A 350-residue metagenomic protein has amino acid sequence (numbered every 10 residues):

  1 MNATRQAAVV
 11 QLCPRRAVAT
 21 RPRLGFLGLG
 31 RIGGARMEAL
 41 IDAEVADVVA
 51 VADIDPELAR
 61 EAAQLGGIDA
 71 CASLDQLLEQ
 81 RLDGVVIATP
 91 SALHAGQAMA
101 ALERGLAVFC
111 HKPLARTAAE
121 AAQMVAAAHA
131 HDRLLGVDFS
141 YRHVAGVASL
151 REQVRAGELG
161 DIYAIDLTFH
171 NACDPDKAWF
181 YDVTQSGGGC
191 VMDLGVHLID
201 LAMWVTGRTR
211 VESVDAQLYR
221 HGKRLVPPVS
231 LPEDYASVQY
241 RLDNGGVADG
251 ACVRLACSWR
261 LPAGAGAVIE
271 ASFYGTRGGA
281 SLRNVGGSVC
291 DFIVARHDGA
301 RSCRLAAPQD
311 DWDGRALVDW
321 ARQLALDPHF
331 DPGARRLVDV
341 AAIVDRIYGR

Functional and structural regions predicted by a protein language model:
M1-V18, Q76, G84-V86, R133-L134 (+2 more regions): C-terminal helix-rich "cap/oligomerization" subdomain common to oxidoreductases
N2-L65: N-terminal Rossmann-like dinucleotide-binding module
R5-V9, D200-G287, L317-P328: Contiguous beta-strand/loop segments that form the cofactor/metal-binding neighborhood of enzyme cores
R36, G66-A127: Beta-loop-alpha module in the N-terminal Rossmann-like domain of NAD(P)-dependent dehydrogenases, especially those
C110, R116, L135-V137, L282: Hydrophobic residues in well-ordered beta-strands that form the structural core
A121-Y141, G160-L167: Rossmann-fold dehydrogenase core element
Y141-S230: Predominantly a Rossmann-like dinucleotide-binding segment in NAD(P)-dependent oxidoreductases
I269-S272, R277-R350: C-terminal active-site/capping subdomain that shapes the small-molecule cofactor and substrate pocket of enzyme
